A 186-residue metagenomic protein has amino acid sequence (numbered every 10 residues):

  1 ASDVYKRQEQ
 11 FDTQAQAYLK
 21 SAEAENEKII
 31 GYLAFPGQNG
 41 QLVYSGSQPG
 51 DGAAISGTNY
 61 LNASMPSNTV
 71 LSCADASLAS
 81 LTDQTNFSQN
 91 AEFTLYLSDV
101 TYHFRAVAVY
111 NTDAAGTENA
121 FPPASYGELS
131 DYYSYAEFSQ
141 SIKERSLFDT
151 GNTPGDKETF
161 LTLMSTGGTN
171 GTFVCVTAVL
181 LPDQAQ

Functional and structural regions predicted by a protein language model:
A1-Y5: Short, small-residue-biased leader/transition segments that mark boundaries at the very start of proteins
K6-A22, K28-G31, Q38-Q186: Extracytoplasmic/periplasmic soluble domains downstream of a signal peptide or transmembrane helix
